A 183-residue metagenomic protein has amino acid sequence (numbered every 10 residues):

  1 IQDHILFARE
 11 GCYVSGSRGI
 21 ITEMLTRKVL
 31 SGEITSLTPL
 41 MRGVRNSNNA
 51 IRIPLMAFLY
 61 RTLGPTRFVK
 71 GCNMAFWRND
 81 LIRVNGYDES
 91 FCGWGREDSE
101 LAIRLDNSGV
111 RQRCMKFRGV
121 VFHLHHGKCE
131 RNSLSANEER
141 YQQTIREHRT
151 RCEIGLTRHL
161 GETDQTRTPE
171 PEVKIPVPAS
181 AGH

Functional and structural regions predicted by a protein language model:
I1-P39: Conserved donor NDP-sugar-binding/catalytic core segment of glycosyltransferases
D3, V84, L124: Residues that scaffold the ATP/ADP-binding catalytic core of kinase and kinase-like folds
Y13, N73-A75, V121: Conserved hydrophobic/aromatic beta-strand scaffold that supports enzyme active sites
L25-V29, H126-G127, S133-A136: Short aromatic-enriched loop/helix-cap "lid" or pocket-rim segments at secondary-structure transitions that line
M41-A75: A recurrent flexible, glycine/aromatic-enriched loop bordering the glycosyltransferase active site that acts as
C72, N107-R111, S133-H183: Terminal low-complexity segments of carbohydrate-biosynthetic enzymes
N73-N85, F91-R111, K116-F117: A short, conserved alpha-helix in the catalytic core of glycosyltransferases
M115-N132: Active-site donor/metal-binding and catalytic loop motifs of nucleotide-sugar-dependent glycosylation enzymes
